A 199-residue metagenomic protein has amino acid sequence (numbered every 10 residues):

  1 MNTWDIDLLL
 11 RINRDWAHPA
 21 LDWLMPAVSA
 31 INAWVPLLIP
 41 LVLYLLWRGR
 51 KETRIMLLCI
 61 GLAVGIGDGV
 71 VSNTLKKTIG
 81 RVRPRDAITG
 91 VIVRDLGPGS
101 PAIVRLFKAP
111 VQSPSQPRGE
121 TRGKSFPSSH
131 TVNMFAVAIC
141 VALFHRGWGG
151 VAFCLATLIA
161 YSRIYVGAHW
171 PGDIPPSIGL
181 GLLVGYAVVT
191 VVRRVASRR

Functional and structural regions predicted by a protein language model:
M1-L38, V71-E120: N-terminal transmembrane-helix/juxtamembrane module of multi-pass inner/ER membrane proteins
A20, K51-M56, F144-V151: Membrane-helix interface segments
P26-A30, I60, S177: Alpha-helical transmembrane segments of multi-pass integral membrane proteins
S29-R48, H130-N133: Hydrophobic alpha-helical transmembrane segments
L41, I66, V70-L75, V141 (+1 more regions): Alpha-helical membrane-inserting segments
V42-V71: Interfacial segments of alpha-helical transmembrane regions
G49, T78-R83, V191-R199: Membrane-interfacial segments
P101-R199: Membrane-embedded catalytic cores of phosphoryl/pyrophosphoryl-handling enzymes
